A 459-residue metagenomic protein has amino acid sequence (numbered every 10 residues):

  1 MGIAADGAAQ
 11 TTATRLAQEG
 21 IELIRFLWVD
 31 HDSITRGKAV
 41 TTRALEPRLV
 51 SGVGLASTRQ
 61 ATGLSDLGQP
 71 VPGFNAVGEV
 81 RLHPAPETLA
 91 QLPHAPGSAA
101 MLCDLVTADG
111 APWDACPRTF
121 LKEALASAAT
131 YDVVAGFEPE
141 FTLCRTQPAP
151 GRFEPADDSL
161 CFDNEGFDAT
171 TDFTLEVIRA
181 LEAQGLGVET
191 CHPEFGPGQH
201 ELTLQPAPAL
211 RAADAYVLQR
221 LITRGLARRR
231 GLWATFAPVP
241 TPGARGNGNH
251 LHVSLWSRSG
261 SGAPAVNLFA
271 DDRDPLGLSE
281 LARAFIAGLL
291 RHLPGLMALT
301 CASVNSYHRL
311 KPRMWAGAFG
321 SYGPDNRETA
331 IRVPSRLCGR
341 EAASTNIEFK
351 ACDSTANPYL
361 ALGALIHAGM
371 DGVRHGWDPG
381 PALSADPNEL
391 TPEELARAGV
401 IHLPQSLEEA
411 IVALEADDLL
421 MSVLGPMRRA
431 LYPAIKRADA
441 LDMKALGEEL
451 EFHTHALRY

Functional and structural regions predicted by a protein language model:
M1-T190, A215, L232, L360 (+1 more regions): ATP/Mg2+-dependent ligation/transfer catalytic cores
G2-I3, A8-T11, L218, L232-W233 (+2 more regions): Catalytic-core signal marking the mid-to-C-terminal active-site face
D30, V106-P112, G166, P206-A212 (+3 more regions): A generic structural motif
M101-T107, H200-P206, V253: Short, hydrophobic beta-strand segments
V134-R145, R152-F153, Q184-L204, A234-L251 (+1 more regions): Core alpha/beta catalytic barrel or barrel-like domain that forms the active/cofactor pocket in diverse metabolic
E154-N164, P197-A212, T241-G246, P264-F269: Active-site-proximal beta-alpha loop/turn segments in soluble metabolic enzymes
E165-F173, T190-G196, P208-Q219, T241-G248 (+3 more regions): Short, contiguous, pocket-lining structural segments that sit at or immediately flank catalytic/ligand-binding sites
F167-T170, T174-V177, E182-V188, L202-A209 (+3 more regions): Accessory "access/gating" subregions that flank catalytic or transport cores
